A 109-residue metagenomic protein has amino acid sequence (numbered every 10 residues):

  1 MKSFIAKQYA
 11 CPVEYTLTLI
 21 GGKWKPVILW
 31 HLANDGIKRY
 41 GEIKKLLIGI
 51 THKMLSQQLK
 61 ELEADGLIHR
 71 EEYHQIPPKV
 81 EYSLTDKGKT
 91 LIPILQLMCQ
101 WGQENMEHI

Functional and structural regions predicted by a protein language model:
M1-Y9, L46: Recognition helices and adjacent regulatory flanks at domain boundaries
K7, Y73-H74: Short loop/turn motifs at secondary-structure junctions and domain boundaries
Q8-C11, P93: N-terminal amphipathic/basic helix or basic patch
C11-M54, Q75, E81: N-terminal helix-turn-helix DNA-binding core of bacterial DNA-binding proteins
L55, L59-L62: Basic amphipathic alpha-helical segments that dock to polyanions
E63-E71: A short, conserved structural fragment
D65, I94-M106: Alpha-helical linker/hinge and terminal dimerization helices associated with HTH transcriptional regulators
H74-L97: Basic, amphipathic "hinge/linker" alpha-helix immediately C-terminal to the N-terminal HTH DNA-binding motif
